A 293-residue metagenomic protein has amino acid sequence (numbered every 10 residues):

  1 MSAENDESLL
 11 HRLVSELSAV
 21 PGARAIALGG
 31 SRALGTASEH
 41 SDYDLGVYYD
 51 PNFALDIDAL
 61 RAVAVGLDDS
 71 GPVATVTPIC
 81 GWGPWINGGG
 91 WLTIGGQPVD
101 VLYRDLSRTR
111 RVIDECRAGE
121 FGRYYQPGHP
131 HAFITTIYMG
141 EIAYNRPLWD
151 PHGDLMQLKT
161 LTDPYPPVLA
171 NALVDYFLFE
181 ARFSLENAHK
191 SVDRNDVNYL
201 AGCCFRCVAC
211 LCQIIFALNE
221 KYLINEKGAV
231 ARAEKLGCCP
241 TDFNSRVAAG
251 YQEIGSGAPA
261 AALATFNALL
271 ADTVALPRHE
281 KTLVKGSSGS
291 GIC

Functional and structural regions predicted by a protein language model:
M1-L28: Helical scaffold of the NTase/Pol beta-like nucleotidyltransferase catalytic core
L10-R12, G29-R32, P84-N87: Short alpha-helical segments and helix-capping/turn motifs at coil-helix boundaries
L13, L17, A64-G71, T273: Hydrophobic, Leu/Ile/Phe/Ala-enriched alpha-helical segments that form helix-helix packing faces
R24-L28, G46, W82: Ligand-binding pocket scaffold of soluble enzyme catalytic domains
G30-D69, G88-Y103: Catalytic metal-binding acidic patch
A33-L34, L106-R108, Y222-L223: Short, solvent-exposed loop/turn segments at secondary-structure junctions
G66-V192, I292-C293: Conserved NTP/Mg2+-binding pocket subregion across the NTase superfamily
P147-C293: Conserved nucleotidyltransferase catalytic core and NTase-mimicking acidic/glycine-rich helix/loop elements in nucleic
